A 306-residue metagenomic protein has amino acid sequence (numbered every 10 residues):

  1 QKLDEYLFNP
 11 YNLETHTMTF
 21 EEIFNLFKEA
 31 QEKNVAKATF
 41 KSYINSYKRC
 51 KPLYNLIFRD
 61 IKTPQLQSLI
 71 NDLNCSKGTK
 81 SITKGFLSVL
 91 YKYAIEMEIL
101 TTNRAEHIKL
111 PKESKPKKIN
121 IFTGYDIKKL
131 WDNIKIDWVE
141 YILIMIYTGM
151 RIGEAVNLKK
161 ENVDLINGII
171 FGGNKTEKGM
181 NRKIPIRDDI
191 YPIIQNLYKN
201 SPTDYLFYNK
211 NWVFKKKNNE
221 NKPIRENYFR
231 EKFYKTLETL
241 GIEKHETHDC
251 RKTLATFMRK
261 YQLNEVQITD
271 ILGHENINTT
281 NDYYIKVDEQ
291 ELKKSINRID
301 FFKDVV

Functional and structural regions predicted by a protein language model:
Q1-M18, K33-N34: N-terminal helical hairpins
H16, K28-I99, M180, E220-Y228 (+1 more regions): N-terminal core-binding DNA-recognition domain of tyrosine site-specific recombinases/integrases
K77, S81, E96, L100-T102 (+5 more regions): Basic, Lys/Arg- and aromatic-enriched nucleic-acid-binding interface segment
S81, E243-Y261, T279: Short basic/aromatic active-site micro-motif
T148, N157-N196: Conserved tyrosine-mediated DNA breakage-rejoining catalytic core shared by Y-recombinases
N162-N167, E243-K244, L263-D282: Short, polar N-cap/turn motifs at the start of nucleic acid-interacting alpha helices
N174-K178, L272-N297: Catalytic-site neighborhood detector that most strongly recognizes the C-terminal catalytic loop/helix of tyrosine
N196, K210-K217, N297-V306: C-terminal secondary-structure termini that scaffold catalytic or DNA-interacting sites
